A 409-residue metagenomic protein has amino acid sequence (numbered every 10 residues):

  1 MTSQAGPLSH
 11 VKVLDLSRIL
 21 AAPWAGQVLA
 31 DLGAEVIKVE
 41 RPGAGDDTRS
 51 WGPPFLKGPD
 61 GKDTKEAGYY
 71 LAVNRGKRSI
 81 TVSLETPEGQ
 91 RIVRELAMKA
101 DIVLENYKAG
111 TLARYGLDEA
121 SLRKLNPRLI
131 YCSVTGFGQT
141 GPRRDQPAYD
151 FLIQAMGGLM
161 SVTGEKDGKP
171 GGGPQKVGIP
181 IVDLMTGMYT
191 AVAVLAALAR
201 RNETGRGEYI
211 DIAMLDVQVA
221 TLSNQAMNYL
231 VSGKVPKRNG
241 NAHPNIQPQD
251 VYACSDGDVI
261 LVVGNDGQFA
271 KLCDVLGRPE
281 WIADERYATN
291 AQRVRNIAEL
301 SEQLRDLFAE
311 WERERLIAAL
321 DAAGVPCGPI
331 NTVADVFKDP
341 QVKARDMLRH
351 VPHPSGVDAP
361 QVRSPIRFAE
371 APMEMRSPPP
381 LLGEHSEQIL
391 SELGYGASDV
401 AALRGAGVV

Functional and structural regions predicted by a protein language model:
M1-A193, A197-E203, L381, E387-V409: N-terminal helix-loop segment corresponding to the beta1-alpha1 unit of nucleotide/adenylate-binding folds
T2, A288, G356-A402: Flexible, small-/acidic-enriched active-site or ligand-binding loops
V36-V39, D321-D335, G396-A401: Short, well-structured beta-strand/strand-turn elements
G43, F137-G138, M214-V219, D256 (+2 more regions): Glycine-rich beta-alpha junction loops
Q139, K169-P180, N202-Q218, K237-P244 (+2 more regions): Conserved Rossmann-fold dehydrogenase catalytic segment
G168, G187-G207, A220-V231, C273-E280: Oxidoreductase and adenylate-handling cofactor-binding alpha/beta cores
N245-A323, C327: Aromatic-enriched alpha-helical interface/lid elements that frame and gate functional surfaces
A322-R376: A glycine-rich dinucleotide-binding beta-alpha-beta segment and adjacent secondary-structure elements that constitute
